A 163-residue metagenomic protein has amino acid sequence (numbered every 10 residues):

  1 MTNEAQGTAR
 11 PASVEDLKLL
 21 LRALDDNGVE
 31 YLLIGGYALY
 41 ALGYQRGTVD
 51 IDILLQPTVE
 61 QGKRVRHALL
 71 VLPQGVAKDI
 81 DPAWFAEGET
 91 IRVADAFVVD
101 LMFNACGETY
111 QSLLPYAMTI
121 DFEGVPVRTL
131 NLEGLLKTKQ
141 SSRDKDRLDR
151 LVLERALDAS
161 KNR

Functional and structural regions predicted by a protein language model:
M1-R163: Compositionally biased terminal segments of proteins
